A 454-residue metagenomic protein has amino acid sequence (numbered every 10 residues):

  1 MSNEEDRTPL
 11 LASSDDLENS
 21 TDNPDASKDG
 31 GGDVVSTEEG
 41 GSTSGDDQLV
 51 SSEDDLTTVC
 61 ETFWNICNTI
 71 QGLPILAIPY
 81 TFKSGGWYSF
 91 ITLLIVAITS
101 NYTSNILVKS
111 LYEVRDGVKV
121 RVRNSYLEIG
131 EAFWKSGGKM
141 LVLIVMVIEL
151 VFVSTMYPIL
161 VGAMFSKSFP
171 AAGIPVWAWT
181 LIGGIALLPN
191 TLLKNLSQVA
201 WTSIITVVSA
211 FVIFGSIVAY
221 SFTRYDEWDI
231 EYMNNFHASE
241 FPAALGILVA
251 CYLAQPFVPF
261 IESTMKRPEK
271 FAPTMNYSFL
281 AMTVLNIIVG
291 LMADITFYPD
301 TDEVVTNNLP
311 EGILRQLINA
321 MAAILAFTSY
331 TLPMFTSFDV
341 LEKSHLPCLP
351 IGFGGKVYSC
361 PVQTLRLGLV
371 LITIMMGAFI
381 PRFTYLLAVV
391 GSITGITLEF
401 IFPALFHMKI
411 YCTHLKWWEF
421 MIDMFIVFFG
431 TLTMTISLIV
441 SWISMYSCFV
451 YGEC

Functional and structural regions predicted by a protein language model:
S2-A77, N101-N105, R121-R123: Membrane-interface "cap" regions at the ends of multi-pass membrane proteins
K28, D54-D55, C60, K109-M146 (+6 more regions): Membrane-interfacial loop- and helix-cap regions that link adjacent transmembrane helices in polytopic membrane proteins
V59-L76, G184, I247-A254, T431-T433: The first (N-terminal) embedded transmembrane alpha-helix
L73, A97-K109, G183-L192, P403: Central hydrophobic cores of alpha-helical transmembrane segments in multi-pass inner-membrane proteins across all
I78-G86, L196-S197, Y385: Short, hydrophobic transmembrane alpha-helix segments
T81, P189-L193, M375-P381: Hydrophobic alpha-helical transmembrane segments
T81-E113, G117-V120: Extracellular loop-to-transmembrane helix junctions
V96-S100, V207, F279: Residue-level recognition of pore/gate-forming positions within transmembrane alpha-helices of multi-pass
